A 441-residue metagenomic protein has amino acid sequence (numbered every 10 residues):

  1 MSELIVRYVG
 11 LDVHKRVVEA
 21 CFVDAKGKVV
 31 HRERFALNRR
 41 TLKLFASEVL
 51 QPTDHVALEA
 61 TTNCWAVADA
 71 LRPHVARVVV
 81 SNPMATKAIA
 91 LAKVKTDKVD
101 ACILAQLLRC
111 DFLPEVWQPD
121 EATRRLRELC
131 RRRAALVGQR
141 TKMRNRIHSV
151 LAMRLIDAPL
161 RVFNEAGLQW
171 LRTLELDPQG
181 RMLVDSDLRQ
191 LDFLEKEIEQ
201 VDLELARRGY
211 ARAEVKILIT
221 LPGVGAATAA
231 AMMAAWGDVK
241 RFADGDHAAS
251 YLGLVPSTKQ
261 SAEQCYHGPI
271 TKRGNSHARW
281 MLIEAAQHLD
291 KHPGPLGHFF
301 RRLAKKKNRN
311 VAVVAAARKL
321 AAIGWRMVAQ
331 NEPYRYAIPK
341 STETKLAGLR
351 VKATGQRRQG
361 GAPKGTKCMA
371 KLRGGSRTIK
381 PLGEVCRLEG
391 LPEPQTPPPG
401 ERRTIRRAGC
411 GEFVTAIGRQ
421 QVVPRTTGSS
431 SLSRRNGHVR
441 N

Functional and structural regions predicted by a protein language model:
M1-N441: A detector of single, family-specific signature residues that are central to catalytic or substrate-handling motifs
